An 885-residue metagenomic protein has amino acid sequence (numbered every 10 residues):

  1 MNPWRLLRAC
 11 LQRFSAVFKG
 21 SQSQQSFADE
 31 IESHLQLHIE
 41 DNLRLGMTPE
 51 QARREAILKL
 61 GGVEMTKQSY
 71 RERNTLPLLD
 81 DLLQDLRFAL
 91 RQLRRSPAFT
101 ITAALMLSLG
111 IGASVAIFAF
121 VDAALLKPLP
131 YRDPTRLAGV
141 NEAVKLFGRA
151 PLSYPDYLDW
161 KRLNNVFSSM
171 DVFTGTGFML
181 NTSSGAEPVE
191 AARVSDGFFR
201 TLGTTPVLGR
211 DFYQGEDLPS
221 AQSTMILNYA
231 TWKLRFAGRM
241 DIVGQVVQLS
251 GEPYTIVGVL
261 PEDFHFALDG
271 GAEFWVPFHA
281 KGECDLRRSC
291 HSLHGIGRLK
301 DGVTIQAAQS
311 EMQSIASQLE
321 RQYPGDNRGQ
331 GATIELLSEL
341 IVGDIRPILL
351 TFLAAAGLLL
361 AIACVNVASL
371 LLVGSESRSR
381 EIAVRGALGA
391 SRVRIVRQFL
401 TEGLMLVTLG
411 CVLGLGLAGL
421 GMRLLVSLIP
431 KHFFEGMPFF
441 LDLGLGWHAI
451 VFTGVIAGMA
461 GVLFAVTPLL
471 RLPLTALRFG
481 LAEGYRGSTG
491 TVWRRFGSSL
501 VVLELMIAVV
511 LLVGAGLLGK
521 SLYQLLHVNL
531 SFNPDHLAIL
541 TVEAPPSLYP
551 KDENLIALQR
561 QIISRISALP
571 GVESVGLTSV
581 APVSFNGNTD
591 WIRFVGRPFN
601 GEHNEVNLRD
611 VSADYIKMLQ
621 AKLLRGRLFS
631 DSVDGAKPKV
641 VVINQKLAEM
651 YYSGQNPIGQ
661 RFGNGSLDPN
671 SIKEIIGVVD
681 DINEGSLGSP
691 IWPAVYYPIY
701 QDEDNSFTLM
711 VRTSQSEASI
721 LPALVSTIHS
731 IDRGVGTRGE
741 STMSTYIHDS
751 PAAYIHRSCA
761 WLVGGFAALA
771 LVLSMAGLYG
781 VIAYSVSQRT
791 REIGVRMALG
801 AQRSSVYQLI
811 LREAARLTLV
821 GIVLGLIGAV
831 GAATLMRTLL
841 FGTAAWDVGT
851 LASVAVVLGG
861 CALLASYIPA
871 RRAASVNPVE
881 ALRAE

Functional and structural regions predicted by a protein language model:
M1-L105, R298, S317, R321 (+4 more regions): Negatively charged linear elements and acidic catalytic determinants
A9, G177, E190-Q214, Q222-L350 (+5 more regions): Mid-to-C-terminal secondary-structure elements that act as membrane-proximal/extracytoplasmic interface segments
Y70-I101, L337-V342, L371-R397, T401 (+4 more regions): Alpha-helical transmembrane segments of integral membrane proteins
P97-A124, P128, I362-V365, V407-V412 (+5 more regions): Short, strongly hydrophobic transmembrane alpha-helices
I117-F120, A368, L404-L477, L517-K520 (+1 more regions): Small-residue-rich transmembrane alpha-helices
V121-L137, A143, G270-E283, G331-L336 (+8 more regions): Short juxtamembrane loops and helix-capping segments at transmembrane helix boundaries of multi-pass membrane proteins
L129-G177, C290-I296, Y523-L525, N529-W591: Membrane-proximal extracellular/periplasmic loop immediately following the first transmembrane helix
A363-V407, A776-T818, I822, R872 (+1 more regions): Interfacial "coupling" helices/loops that link adjacent transmembrane helices in transporter permeases
